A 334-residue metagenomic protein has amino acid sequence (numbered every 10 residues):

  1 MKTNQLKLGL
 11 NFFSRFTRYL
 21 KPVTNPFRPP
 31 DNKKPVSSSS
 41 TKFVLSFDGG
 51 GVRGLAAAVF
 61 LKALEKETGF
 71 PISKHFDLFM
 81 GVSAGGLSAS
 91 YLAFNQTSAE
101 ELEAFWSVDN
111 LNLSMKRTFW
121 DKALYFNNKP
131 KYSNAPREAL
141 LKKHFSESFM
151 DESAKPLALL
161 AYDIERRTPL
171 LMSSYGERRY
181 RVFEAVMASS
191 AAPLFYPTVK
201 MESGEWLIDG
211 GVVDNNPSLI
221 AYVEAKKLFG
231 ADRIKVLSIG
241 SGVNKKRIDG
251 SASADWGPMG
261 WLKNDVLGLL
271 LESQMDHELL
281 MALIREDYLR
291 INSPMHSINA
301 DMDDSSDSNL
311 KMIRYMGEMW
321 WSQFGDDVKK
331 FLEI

Functional and structural regions predicted by a protein language model:
K2, L6-F16, S37-S40, P197 (+7 more regions): C-terminal helical/tail subdomains of lipid-metabolizing enzymes
L8-K42, E103, S107: Non-catalytic, mobile gating and regulatory segments of ester bond hydrolases
P30-S37, T68-S73, K142-L157, K226-G230: Surface-exposed acidic, glycine-flexible loop patches that form ligand/cofactor-binding and adhesion interfaces
K42-S46, G51-L141, R181-V186: Patatin-like phospholipase
V44-F47, D77-S83, L157-A161, K235-K246 (+1 more regions): Extended hydrophobic secondary-structure segments that form protein cores and membrane-embedded regions
G50, G85, L141, L159 (+5 more regions): Conserved small-residue
P130-K155, D249-L279: Surface cap/lid and interfacial helix-loop subdomains adjacent to catalytic sites that gate substrate access
D151-K227, M259: Active-site gating loop/helix substructures
